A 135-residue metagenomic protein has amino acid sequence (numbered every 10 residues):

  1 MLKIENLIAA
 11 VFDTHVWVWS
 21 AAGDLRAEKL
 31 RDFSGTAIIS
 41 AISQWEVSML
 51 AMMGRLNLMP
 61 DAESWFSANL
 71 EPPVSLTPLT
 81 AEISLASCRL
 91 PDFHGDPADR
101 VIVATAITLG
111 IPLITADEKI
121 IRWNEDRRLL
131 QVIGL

Functional and structural regions predicted by a protein language model:
M1-I4, I107-L135: Acidic, PIN/NYN-like endoribonuclease modules and their adjacent C-terminal/linker elements
M1-S40, M53-S67, I133-L135: Short, well-structured N-terminal submotif of metal-dependent ribonuclease cores
L7-I8, F33-A37, P72-S75, T108-P112: Short active-site oxyanion
A21-A22, A51, P91, N124: Short, flexible helix/strand-to-coil boundary loops that buttress conserved ligand/catalytic motifs in alpha/beta
S40, L79, A98, A116: Replace "coordinates the UDP/GDP/TDP-sugar" with "coordinates nucleotide-activated sugar donors
W65-D92: Acidic catalytic patch
I102: Short active-site alpha-helical segment characteristic of glycosyltransferases and processive polysaccharide synthases
